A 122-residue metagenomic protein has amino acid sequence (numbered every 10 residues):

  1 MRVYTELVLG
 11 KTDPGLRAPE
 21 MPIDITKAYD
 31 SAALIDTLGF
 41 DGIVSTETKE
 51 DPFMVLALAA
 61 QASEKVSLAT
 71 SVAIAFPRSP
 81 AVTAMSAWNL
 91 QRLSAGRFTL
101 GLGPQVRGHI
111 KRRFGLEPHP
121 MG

Functional and structural regions predicted by a protein language model:
M1-D24, S79-G122: Flexible, glycine-rich active-site loops centered on histidine and acidic residues that chelate a metal or position
M1-S67: N-terminal beta1-alpha1-beta2 module of alpha/beta enzyme domains
I35, A73, K111-G115: A broad detector of the eukaryotic-type serine/threonine protein kinase catalytic domain
T46-K49, S71-R78: Active-site nucleophile and cofactor-binding loops and adjacent substrate-binding regions of central metabolic enzymes
D51-P52, F76, V106-R107: Short secondary-structure capping/turn micro-motifs that flank functional sites
S67-A73, T99-L100: A short, GP-enriched loop/loop-strand-helix hinge that lies immediately N-terminal to, or at the N-terminal rim
